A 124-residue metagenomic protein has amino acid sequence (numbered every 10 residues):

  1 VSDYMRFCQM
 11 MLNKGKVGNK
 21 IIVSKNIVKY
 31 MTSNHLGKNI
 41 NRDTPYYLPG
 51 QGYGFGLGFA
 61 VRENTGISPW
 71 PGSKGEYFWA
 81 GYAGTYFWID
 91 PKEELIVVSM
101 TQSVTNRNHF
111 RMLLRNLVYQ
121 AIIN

Functional and structural regions predicted by a protein language model:
V1-N124: Catalytic loop of the DD-peptidase/beta-lactamase superfamily, centered on the K-T-G motif and neighboring
